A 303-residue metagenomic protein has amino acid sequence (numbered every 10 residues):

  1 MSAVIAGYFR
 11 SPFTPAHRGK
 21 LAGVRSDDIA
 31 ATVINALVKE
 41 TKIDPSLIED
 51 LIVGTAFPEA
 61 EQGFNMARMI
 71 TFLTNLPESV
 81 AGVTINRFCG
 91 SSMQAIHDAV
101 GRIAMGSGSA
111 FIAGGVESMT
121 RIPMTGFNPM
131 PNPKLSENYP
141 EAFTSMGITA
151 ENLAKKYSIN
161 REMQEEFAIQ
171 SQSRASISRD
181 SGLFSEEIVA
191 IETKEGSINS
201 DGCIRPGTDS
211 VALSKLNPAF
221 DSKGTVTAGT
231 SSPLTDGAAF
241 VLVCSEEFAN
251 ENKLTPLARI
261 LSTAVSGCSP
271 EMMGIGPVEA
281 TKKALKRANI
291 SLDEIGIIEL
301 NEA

Functional and structural regions predicted by a protein language model:
M1-A56, A60-I70, T74, A81 (+6 more regions): Conserved active-site "lid/cap" helical segment
R10-P12, G23-T32, E40, M163-E251 (+1 more regions): N-terminal extracellular/periplasmic Venus flytrap/periplasmic-binding protein-like
S46-G54, A81-N86, F111-G115, E165-Q170 (+3 more regions): Beta-strand segments within the central parallel beta-sheet cores of soluble alpha/beta enzyme folds
T55-G108, P140-I148, G207-P233: Conserved catalytic cysteine-centered active-site region of acyl-thioester-dependent Claisen-condensing enzymes
F64, E117, P123-M124, N128-P129 (+5 more regions): Conserved N-terminal phosphate-binding loop of PLP-dependent enzymes in the Aspartate aminotransferase
I85-V116, A154-F184, F240-E247: Active-site-proximal alpha-helical scaffold in enzymes
A104-Y157: Flexible glycine-/small-residue-enriched beta->alpha junction loops that bind anionic phosphate/pyrophosphate groups
